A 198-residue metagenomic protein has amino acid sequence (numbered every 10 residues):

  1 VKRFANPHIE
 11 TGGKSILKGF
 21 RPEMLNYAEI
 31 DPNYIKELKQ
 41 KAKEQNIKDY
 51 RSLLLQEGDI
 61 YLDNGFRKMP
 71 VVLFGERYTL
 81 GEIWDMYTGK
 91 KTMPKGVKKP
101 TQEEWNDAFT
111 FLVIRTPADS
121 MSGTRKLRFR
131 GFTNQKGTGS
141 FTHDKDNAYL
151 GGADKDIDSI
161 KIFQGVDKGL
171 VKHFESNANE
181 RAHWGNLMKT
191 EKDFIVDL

Functional and structural regions predicted by a protein language model:
V1-L198: Core catalytic machinery and nucleic-acid-binding channels of phosphodiester-processing enzymes
